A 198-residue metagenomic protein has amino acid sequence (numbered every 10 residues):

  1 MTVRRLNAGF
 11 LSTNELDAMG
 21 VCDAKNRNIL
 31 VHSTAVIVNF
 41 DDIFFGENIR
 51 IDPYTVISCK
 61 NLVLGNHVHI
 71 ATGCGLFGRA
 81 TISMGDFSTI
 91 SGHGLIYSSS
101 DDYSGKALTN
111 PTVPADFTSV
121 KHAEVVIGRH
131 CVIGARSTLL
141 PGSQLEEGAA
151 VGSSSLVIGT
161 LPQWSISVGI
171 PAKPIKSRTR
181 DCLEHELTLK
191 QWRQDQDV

Functional and structural regions predicted by a protein language model:
M1-N48, R193-V198: Extended, small-residue-rich solenoid/repeat segments and analogous flexible loops that form exposed scaffolds
L11-T13, S33-F45, R50-P141, I170 (+1 more regions): Flexible, glycine/small-residue-enriched loop-and-beta-strand segment within the central core of proteins
G20-V21, R27, D86, F117 (+2 more regions): Short secondary-structure boundary/capping segments
I82, G94, S155, Q163-S165 (+1 more regions): Glycine-centered loop/turn positions within well-structured domains that cap or flank conserved ligand/cofactor-binding
G85-H93, G148, G152, W164: Outer-envelope exported proteins of Gram-negative bacteria
V125-V126, R136-A149, S155-G159: Beta-rich strand-turn-strand
G159-W164, Q194: Short arginine-rich
W164-S167, P171-T188: Conserved beta-strand-loop-alpha-helix hinge in the C-terminal portion of ABC ATPase nucleotide-binding domains
